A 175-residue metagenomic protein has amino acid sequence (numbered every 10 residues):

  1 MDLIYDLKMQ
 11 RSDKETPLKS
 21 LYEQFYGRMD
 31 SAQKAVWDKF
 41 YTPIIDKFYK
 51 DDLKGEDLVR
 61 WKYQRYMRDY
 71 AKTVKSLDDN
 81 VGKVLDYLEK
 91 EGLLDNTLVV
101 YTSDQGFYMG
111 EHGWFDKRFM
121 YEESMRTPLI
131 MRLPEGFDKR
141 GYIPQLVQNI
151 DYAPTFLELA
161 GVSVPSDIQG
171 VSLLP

Functional and structural regions predicted by a protein language model:
M1-V147, L159-D167: Active-site-proximal cap/lid insertion segments
N149, A153: Zinc-coordinating Cys/His ligand positions in small cysteine/histidine-rich zinc-finger domains
S166-P175: Short, intrinsically disordered, charge-balanced linker/junction segments flanking boundaries in proteins
